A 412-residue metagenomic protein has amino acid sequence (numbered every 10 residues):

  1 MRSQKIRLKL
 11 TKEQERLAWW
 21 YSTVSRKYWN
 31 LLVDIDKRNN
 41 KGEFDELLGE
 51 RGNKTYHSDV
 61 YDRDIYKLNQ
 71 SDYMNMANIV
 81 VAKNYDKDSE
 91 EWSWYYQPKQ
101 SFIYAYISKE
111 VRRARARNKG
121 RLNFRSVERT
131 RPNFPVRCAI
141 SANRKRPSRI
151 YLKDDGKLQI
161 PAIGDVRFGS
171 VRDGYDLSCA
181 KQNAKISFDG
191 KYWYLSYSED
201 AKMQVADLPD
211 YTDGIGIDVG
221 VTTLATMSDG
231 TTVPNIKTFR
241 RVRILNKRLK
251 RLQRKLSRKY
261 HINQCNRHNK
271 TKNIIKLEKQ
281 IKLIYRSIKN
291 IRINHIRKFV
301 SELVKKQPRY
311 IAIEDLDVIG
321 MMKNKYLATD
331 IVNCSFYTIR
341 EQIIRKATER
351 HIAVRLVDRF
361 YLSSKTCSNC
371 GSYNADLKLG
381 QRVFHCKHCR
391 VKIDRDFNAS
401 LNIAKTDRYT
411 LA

Functional and structural regions predicted by a protein language model:
M1-A412: Nucleic-acid substrate recognition interfaces
